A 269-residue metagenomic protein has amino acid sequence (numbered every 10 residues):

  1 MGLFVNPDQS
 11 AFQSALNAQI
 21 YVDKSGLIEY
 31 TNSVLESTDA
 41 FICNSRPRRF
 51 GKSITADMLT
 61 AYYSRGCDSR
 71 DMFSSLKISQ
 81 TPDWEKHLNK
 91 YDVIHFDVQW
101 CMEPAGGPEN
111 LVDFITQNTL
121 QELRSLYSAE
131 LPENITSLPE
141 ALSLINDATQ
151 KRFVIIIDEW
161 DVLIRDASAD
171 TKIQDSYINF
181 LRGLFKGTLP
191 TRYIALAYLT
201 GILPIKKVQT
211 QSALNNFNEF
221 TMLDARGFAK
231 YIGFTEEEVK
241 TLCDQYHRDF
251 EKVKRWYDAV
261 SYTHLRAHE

Functional and structural regions predicted by a protein language model:
P7-E29: N-terminal pre-Walker A segment at the start of P-loop NTPase domains
C43-I54: Walker A/P-loop nucleotide-binding motif
Y62-N89: Flexible phosphate/Mg2+-sensing switch loops adjacent to catalytic phosphate-binding sites
I156, L196-I202: Structural recognition of the conserved hydrophobic beta-strand(s) that form the central parallel beta-sheet of P-loop
S176-A195: Substrate-engagement module of ASCE P-loop NTPases
K206-F220: Short regulatory helix/loop adjacent to the ATP-binding pocket of P-loop NTPases
R226-V253: Conserved small helical "lid"/interfacial subdomain of P-loop NTPases
T263-E269: Conserved small/polar residues in nucleotide/adenosyl-binding loops
